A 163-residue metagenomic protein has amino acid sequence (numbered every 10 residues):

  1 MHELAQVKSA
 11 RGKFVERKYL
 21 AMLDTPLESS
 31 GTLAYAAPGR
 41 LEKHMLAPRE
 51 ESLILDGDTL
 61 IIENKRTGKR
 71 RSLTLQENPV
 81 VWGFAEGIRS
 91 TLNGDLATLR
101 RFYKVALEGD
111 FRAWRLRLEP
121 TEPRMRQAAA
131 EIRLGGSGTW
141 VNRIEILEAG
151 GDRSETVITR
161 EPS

Functional and structural regions predicted by a protein language model:
M1-Y19, D24-P26, R40, N64-T121 (+1 more regions): Flexible, processing/modification-adjacent segments and terminal tails in exported/periplasmic/extracellular proteins
K13-V15, T32-A34, H44, R117-E119 (+1 more regions): Residue-level recognition of well-ordered beta-strand positions that form the cores of beta-sheet-rich folds across
T25-G31, E131, D152: Amphipathic hydrophobic-ligand
T32-G83, S154: An acidic-aromatic
L60-I62, R70, V80-V81, I88-S90 (+3 more regions): Short, charged/polar low-complexity linear motifs in solvent-exposed/disordered segments
L96-S163: Gly/Pro-enriched, hydrophobic low-complexity segments that function as extracytoplasmic propeptides/linkers
